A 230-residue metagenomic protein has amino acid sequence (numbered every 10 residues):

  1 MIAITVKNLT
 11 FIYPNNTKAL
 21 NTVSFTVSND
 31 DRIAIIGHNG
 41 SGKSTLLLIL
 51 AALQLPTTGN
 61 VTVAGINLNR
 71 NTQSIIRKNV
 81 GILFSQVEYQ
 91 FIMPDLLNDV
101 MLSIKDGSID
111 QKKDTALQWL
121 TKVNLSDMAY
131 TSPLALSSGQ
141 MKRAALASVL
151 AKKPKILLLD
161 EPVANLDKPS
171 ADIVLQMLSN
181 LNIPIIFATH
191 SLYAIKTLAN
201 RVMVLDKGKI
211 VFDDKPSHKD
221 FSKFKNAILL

Functional and structural regions predicted by a protein language model:
A51: Helix-to-loop junction immediately C-terminal to a conserved catalytic motif
G59-N67, I76: Conserved ABC transporter NBD signature motif
D110-M128: Conserved ABC ATPase "signature" region
S132-L136, Q140: Conserved ABC ATPase signature
L157-D160: Catalytic Walker B motif of ABC-type/P-loop ATPase nucleotide-binding domains
T189-H190: H-loop/switch region of ABC-family ATPase nucleotide-binding domains
K209-L230: Conserved beta-strand-loop-alpha-helix hinge in the C-terminal portion of ABC ATPase nucleotide-binding domains
